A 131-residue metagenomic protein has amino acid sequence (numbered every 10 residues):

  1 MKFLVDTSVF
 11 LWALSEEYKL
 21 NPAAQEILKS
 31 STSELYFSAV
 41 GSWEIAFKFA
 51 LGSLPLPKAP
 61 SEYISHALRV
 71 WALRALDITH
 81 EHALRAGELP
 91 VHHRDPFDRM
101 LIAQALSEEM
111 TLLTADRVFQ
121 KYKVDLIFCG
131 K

Functional and structural regions predicted by a protein language model:
M1-S38, L51-H66, E108, R117 (+2 more regions): Short, well-structured N-terminal submotif of metal-dependent ribonuclease cores
T7-S8, I45, A86, A105: Generic structural signal for small/hydrophobic residues in well-ordered secondary structure, especially within
V9, G41-S42, H82, L101 (+1 more regions): Alpha-helix capping/helix-boundary segments
W43, W71, V124: Change "...and in nucleic-acid phosphodiester-cleaving endonucleases..." to "...and in nucleic-acid processing enzymes
E44, R85-E88, K121-Y122: Phosphate- and divalent-cation-binding pockets in alpha/beta enzyme and binding domains that engage nucleotide-derived
P55-S61, S65, R69-A115, C129: Active-site neighborhoods of divalent-metal-dependent phosphate/nucleic-acid chemistry enzymes
